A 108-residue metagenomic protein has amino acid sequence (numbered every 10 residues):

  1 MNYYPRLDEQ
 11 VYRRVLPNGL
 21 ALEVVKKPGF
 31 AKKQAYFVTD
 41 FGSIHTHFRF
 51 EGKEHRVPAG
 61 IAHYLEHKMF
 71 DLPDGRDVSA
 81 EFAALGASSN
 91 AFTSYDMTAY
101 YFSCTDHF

Functional and structural regions predicted by a protein language model:
M1-D77: His/Glu-rich zincin catalytic helix
P58, H67-F108: Active-site-adjacent, His/Asp/Glu-enriched structural segments that form or flank metal-binding and acid/base networks
